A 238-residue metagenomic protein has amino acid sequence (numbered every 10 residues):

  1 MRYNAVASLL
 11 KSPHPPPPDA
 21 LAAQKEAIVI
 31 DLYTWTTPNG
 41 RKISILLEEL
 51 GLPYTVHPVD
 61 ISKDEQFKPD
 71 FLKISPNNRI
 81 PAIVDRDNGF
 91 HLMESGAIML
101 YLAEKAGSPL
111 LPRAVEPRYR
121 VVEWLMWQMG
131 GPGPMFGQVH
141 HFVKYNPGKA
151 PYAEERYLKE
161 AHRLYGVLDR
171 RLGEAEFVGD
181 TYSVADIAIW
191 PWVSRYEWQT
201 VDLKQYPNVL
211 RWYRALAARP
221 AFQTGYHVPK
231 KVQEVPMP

Functional and structural regions predicted by a protein language model:
L9, P13-H14, D19-E155, K159: GST-like domain detector, emphasizing the conserved glutathione-binding G-site in the N-terminal thioredoxin-like
H57, R113, Y206, Y226-H227: Residue-level detector of family-conserved "landmark" positions at structurally sensitive sites
D60, V184, P229-V232: Short, solvent-exposed turn/loop segments enriched in Gly/Ser/Thr/Pro and often Arg
L102, W124-P220, H227: GST-like fold's C-terminal all-alpha helical module
F222-P238: Terminal-tail/helix-coil boundary detector
